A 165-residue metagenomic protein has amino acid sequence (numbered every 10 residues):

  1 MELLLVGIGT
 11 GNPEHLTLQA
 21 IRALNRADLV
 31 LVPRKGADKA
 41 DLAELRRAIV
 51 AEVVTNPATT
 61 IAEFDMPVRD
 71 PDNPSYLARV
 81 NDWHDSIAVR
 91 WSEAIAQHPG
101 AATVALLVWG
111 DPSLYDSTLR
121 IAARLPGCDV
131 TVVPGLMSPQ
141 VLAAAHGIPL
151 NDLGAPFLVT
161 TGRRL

Functional and structural regions predicted by a protein language model:
M1-M66, T160: Glycine-rich, flexible N-terminal cofactor/catalytic loop recognition
E2, A23, L29, G100 (+2 more regions): Beta-strand/loop-alpha-helix module characteristic of Rossmann-like adenine-cofactor folds
Q19, S86-R90, V141: Well-ordered alpha-helical segments embedded in enzymatic catalytic cores
V32, A62-E63, L106-V108, V132-G135 (+1 more regions): General beta-strand structural signal in soluble alpha/beta enzymes
A48-D72, V132-H146: Short, compositionally biased "basic patch" segments
E52, A62-H98: Glycine/small-residue-rich loop that forms an oxyanion/phosphate-binding "nest" at active or ligand-binding sites
R90-R124: Internal, conserved structured core segments that host functional sites
